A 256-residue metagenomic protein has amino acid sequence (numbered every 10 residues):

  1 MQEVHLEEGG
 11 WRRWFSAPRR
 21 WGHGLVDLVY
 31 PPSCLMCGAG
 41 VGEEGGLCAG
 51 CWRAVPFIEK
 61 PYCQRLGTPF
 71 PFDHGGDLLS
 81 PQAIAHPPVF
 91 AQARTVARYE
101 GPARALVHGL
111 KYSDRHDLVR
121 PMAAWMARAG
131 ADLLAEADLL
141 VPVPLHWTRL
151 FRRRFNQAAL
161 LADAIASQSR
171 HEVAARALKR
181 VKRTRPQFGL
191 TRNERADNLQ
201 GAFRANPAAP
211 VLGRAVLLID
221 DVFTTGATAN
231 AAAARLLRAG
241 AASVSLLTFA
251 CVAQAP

Functional and structural regions predicted by a protein language model:
M1-D220, T224-P256: Glycine-rich phosphate/pyrophosphate-handling loop used in enzymes and phosphotransfer proteins
